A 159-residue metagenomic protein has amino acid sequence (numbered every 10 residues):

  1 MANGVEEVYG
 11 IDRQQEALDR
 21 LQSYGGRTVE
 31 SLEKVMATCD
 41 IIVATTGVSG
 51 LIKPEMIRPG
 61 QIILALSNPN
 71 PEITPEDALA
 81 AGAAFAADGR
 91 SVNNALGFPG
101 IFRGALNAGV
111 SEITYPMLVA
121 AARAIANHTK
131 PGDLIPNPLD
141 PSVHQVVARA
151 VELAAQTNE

Functional and structural regions predicted by a protein language model:
M1-A2, R20-S23, P54-I57, T74-A78 (+1 more regions): Short acidic, glycine/serine/threonine-rich loops at helix termini
M1-G47: Glycine-rich phosphate/diphosphate-binding loop of Rossmann-like nucleotide-binding domains
Y9-I11, V43, I62-L64, F85-A87: Hydrophobic/aromatic beta-strand patches that form the interior of the parallel beta-sheet core in alpha/beta enzyme
I11-Q15, E33, T46, L51 (+4 more regions): Conserved structured core elements
Q14, S31, K53-P54, T74 (+2 more regions): Helix N-cap and loop-to-helix transition residues
M36-A80: Long hydrophobic segments that form regular secondary structure
A65-E159: Adenosine-phosphate binding glycine-rich loop
